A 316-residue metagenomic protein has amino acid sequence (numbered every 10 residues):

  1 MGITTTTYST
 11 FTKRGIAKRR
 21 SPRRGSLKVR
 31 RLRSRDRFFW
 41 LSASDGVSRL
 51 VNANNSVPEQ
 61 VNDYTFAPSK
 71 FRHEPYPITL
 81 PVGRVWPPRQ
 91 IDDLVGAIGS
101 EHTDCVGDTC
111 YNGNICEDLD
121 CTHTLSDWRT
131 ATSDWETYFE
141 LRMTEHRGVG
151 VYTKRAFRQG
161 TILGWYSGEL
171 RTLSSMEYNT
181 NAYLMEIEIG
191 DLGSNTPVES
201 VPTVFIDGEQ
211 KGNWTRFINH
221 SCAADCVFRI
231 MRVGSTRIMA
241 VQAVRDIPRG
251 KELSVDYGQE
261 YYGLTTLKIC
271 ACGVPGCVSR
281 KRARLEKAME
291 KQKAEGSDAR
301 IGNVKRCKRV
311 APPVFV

Functional and structural regions predicted by a protein language model:
M1-G148, I269, G273-V316: Accessory low-complexity/Zn-finger-associated flanking regions of SET/PR-domain chromatin methyltransferases
N114-C121, S126, W165-Y166, S174-M176 (+4 more regions): Intrinsically disordered, low-complexity regions enriched in proline, serine, glycine and charged residues
S126-R229: Catalytic cores of histone-lysine modification enzymes
R147-V151, T236-D246: Short alpha-helix capping/helix-loop boundary micro-motifs
F157, L163, I247-S254: Generic structural signal for buried aliphatic residues
R171-I187, T265-R282: Short, compositionally biased
L173, V233-G234, G258-Y262, I269-P275 (+1 more regions): Short amphipathic alpha-helical segments embedded in low-complexity Lys/Glu-rich regions
T236-Q242, E252-E260: Beta-strand-rich recognition/accessory modules
